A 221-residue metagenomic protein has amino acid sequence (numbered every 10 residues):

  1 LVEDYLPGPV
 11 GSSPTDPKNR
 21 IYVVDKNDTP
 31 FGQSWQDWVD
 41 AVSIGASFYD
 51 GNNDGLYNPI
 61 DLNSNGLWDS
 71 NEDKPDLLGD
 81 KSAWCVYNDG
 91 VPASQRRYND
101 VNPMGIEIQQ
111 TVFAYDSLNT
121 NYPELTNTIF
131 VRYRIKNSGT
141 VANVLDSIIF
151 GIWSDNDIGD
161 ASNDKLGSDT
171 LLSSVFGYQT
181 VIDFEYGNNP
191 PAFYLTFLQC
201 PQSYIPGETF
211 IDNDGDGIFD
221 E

Functional and structural regions predicted by a protein language model:
L1-E221: A long-range scaffold signal marking pre-active-site subdomains of enzyme folds
